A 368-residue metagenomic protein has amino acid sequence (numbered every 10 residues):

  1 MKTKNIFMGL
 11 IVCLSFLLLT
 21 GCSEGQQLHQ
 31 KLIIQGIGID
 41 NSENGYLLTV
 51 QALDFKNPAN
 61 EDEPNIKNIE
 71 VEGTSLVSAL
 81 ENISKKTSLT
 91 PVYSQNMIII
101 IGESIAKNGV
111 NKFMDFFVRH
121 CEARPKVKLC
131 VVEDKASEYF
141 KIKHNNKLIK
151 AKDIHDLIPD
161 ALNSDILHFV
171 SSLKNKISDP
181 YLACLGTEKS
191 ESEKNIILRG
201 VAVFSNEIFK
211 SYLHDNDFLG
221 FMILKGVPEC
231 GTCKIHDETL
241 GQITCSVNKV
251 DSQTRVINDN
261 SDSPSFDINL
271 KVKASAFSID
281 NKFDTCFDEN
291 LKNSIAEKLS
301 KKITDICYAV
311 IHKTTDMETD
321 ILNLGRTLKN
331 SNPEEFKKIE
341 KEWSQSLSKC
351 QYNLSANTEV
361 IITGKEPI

Functional and structural regions predicted by a protein language model:
K2-I368: Membrane-proximal alpha-helical signals and transmembrane carboxylates
